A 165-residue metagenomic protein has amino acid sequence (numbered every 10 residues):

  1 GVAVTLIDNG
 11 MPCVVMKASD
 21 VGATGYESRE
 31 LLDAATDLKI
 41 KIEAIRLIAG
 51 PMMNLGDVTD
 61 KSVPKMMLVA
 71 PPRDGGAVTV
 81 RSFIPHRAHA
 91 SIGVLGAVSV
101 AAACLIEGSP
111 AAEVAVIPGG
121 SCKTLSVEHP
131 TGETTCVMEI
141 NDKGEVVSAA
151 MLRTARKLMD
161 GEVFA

Functional and structural regions predicted by a protein language model:
G1-A165: Non-transmembrane, aqueous-exposed alpha-helical and coiled segments at domain scale
